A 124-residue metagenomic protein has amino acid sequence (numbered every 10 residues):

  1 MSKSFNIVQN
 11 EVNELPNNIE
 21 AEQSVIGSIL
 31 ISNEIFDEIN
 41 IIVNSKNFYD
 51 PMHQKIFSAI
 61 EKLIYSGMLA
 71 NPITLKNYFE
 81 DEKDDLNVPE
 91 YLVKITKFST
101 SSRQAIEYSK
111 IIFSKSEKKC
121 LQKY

Functional and structural regions predicted by a protein language model:
M1-S116: Noncatalytic partner-interaction/assembly domains of nucleic-acid and motor enzyme complexes, especially the accessory
C120-Y124: A short N-terminal interaction module
